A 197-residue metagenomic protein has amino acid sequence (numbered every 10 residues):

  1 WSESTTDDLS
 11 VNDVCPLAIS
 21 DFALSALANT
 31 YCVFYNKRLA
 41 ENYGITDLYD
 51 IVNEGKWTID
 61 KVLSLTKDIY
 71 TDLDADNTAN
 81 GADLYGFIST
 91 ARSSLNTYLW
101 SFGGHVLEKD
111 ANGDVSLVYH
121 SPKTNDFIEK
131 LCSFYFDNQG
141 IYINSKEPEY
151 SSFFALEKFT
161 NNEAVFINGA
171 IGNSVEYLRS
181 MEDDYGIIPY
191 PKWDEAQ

Functional and structural regions predicted by a protein language model:
W1-T30, E41, D60, I188: Hinge/lid segment of periplasmic solute-binding proteins
Y31-Y35, L39-A40, Y98-L99: Short glycine- and hydrophobic/aromatic-rich loop-to-beta-strand nucleating segment in the catalytic cores
R38-V52: Aromatic-glycine-rich donor-binding/catalytic loop that engages nucleotide-sugar donors across glycosyltransferases
K61-D68, S151-I167: Short helices/loops that flank or line small-molecule/ion binding pockets
L63-D68, Y98-W100, G104-E149: Glycine-centered hinge/linker elements that transmit conformational signals in sensory and ligand-binding systems
L73-D83: Acidic, glycine-anchored loop motifs typical of Ca2+
A91, G169-S174: Beta->alpha turn/N-cap motifs
L178-Q197: Extracytoplasmic/periplasmic substrate-recognition and gating elements
